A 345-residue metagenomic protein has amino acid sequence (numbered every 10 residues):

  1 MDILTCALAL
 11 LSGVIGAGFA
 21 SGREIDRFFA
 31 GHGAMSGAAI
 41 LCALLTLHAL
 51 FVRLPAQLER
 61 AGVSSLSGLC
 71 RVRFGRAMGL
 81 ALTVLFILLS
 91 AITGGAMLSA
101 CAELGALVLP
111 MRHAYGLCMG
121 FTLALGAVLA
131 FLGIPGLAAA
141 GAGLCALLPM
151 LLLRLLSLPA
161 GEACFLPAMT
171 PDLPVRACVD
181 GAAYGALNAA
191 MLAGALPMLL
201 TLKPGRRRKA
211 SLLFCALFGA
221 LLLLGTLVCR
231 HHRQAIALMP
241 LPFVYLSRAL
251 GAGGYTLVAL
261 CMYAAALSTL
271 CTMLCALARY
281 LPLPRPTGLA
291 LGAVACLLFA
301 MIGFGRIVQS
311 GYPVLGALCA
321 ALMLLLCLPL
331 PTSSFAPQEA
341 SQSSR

Functional and structural regions predicted by a protein language model:
D2-A20, S36-A39, L89-S90, G94 (+2 more regions): Hydrophobic, membrane-embedded alpha-helices of multi-pass small-molecule transporters
I3-L4, F28-R53, R208-L223, P313-M323: Extracellular loop-to-transmembrane helix junctions
T5-L11, A38-H48, L80-A91, L98 (+6 more regions): Transmembrane alpha-helical segments of multi-pass small-molecule transport proteins
L10, L41-S67, V228, H232: Juxtamembrane transmembrane-helix boundary signature
A17, A91, L98, L137 (+2 more regions): Hydrophobic alpha-helical segments and their helix-loop junctions in multi-pass secondary transporters
G22-A30, S65, F131-A142, A195-L217: Hydrophobic, small-residue-rich membrane helices and short re-entrant helix-turn-helix hairpins that build
S67-R76, M97-C118, L200-A220, L270-G292 (+1 more regions): Helix-loop-helix connectors at the membrane interface of multi-pass transporters/channels
C229-A252: Membrane-interface interhelical connector segments
